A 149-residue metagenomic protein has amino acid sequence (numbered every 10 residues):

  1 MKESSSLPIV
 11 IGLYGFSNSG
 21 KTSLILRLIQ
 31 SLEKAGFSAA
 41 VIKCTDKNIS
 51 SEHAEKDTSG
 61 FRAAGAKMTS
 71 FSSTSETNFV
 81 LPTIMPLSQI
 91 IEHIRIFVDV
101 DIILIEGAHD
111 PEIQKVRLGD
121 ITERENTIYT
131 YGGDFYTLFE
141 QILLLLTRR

Functional and structural regions predicted by a protein language model:
K2-K47: Walker A (P-loop) phosphate-binding motif
K2-S5, K34, M68-F71, R95-D101 (+1 more regions): C-terminal accessory "lid"/substrate-recognition subdomains
V10, V41, T69-F71, K115-R117 (+1 more regions): Conserved beta-strand scaffold positions in the cores of enzyme catalytic domains, especially in NTP/NDP-utilizing
Y14, T45, S75, A108 (+1 more regions): Anionic group-transfer/hydrolysis microenvironments
I29-P82: N-terminal phosphate/diphosphate-binding loop that engages ATP/GTP or pyrophosphate donors across diverse enzyme folds
K56-G60, L87-Q89, I121-T122: Short, hinge-like loop/turn segments at secondary-structure boundaries
L81-P111: Phosphate-binding/switch loop-helix module in NTP-utilizing enzymes
I105-R149: Phosphate/Mg2+-binding loops and adjacent switch elements in nucleotide/diphosphate-handling enzyme cores
